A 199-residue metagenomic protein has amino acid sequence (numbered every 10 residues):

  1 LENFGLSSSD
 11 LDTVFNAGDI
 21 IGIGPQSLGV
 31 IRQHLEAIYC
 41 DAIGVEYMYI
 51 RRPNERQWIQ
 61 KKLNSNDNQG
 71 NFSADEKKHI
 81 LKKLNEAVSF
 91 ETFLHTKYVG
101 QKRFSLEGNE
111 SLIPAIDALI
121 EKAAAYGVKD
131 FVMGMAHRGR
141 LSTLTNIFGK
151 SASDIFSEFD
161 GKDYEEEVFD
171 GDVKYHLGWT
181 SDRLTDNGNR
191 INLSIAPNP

Functional and structural regions predicted by a protein language model:
L1-P199: Conserved internal helical-beta-strand scaffold that buttresses enzyme catalytic cores
